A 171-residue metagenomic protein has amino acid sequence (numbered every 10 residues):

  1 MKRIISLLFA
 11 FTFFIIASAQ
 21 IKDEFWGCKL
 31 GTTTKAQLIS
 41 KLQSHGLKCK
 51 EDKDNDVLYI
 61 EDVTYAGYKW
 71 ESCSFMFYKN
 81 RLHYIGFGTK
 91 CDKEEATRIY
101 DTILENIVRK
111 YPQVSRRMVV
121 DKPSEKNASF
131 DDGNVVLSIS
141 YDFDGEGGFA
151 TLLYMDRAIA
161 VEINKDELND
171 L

Functional and structural regions predicted by a protein language model:
I4-I15: Sec-dependent N-terminal signal peptides
I5, D52, V63-T64: Hydrophobic alpha-helical segments, principally membrane-spanning helices and signal/leader peptides
Q20-V57, F87-L171: Non-cytosolic coordination micro-motifs
I60-I103: Mid-chain, structured segments of secreted extracytoplasmic proteins
